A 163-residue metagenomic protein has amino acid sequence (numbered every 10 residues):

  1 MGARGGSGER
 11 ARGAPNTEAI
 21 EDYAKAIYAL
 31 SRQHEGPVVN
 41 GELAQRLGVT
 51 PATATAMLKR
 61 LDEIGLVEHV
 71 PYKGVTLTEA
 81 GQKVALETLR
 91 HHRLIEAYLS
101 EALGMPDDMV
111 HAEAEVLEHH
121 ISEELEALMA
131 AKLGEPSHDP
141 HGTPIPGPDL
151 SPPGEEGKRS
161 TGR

Functional and structural regions predicted by a protein language model:
R4, E118-R163: C-terminal regulatory/oligomerization modules of transcriptional regulators
A14-V49: N-terminal helix-turn-helix DNA-binding core of bacterial DNA-binding proteins
Q45, D62-E63, E101: Alpha-helical residues within the helix-turn-helix
A52, D108: Key DNA-contact positions within bacterial/archaeal DNA-binding proteins
D62-P71: A short, conserved structural fragment
K73-H92: Basic, amphipathic "hinge/linker" alpha-helix immediately C-terminal to the N-terminal HTH DNA-binding motif
